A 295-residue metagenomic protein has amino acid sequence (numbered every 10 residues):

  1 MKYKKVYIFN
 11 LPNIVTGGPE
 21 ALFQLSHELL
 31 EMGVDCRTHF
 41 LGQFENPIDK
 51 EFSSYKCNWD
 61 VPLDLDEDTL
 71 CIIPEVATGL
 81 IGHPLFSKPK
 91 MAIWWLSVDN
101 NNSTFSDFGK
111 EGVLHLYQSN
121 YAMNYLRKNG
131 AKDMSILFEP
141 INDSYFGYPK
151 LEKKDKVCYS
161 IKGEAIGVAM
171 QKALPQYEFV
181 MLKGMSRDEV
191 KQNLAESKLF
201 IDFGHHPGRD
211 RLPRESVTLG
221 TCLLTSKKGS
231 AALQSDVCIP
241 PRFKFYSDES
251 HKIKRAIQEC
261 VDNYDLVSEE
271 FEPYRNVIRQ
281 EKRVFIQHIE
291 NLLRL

Functional and structural regions predicted by a protein language model:
M1-L70, Y125, L224-K254, V261-L295: N-terminal pre-catalytic "stem/leader" segment of glycosyltransferase-like enzymes
Y3, D66-T69, F86-P89, K110-L114 (+4 more regions): Short, well-ordered alpha-helix to beta-strand connector turns
K4-I8, H27-L29, H39, G167-E178 (+3 more regions): Hydrophobic transmembrane helix bundles of membrane-integrated enzymes that assemble and modify cell-envelope
A21, W94, L114-V190: Conserved catalytic-core segment of nucleotide-activated headgroup transferases in glycan assembly
L41-V113: Extended catalytic core of nucleotide-activated donor transferases of GT-like folds
Q43-F44, I73-L80, S97-N100, Q118-N124 (+3 more regions): Short, polar loop motifs at secondary-structure junctions
T104-D107, K132-P149, I257, N276-R283: Carbohydrate transferase catalytic cores enriched for Leloir-type hexosyltransferases
E178-V237: Donor nucleotide-activated moiety binding/catalytic core segment of transferases that use nucleotide-activated donors
